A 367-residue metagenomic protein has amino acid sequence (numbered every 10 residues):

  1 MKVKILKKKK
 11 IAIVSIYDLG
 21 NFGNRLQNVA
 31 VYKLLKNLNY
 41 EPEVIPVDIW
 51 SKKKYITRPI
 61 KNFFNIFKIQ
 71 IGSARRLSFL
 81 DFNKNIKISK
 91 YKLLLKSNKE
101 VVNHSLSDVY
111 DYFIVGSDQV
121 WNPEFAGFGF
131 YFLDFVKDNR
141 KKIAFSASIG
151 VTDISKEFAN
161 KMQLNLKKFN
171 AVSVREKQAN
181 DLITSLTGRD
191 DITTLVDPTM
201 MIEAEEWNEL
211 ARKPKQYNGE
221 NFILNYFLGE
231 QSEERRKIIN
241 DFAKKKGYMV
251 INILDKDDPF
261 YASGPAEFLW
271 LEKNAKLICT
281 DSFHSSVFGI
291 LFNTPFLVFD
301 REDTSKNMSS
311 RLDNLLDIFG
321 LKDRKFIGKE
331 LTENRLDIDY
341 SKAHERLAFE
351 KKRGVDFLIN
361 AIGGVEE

Functional and structural regions predicted by a protein language model:
M1-E367: Active-site anion-handling motifs in enzyme catalytic cores
